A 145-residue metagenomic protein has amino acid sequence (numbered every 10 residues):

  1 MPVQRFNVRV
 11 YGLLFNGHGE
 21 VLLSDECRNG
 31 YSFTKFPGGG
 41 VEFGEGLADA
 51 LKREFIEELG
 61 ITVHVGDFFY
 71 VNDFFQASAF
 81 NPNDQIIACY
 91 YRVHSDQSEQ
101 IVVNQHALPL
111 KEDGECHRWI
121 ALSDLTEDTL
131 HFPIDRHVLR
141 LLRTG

Functional and structural regions predicted by a protein language model:
M1-V21, G40, R92: Conserved N-terminal beta-strand and adjoining loop/helix that marks the start of the Nudix/MutT-like hydrolase domain
P2-F6, F33, N81-I87, K111-G114: A generic structural micro-feature
N16-G19, V93-E99, L122-D124: Short loop segments at secondary-structure junctions
E20-E57: Conserved Nudix-box catalytic region and its N-terminal flanking loop in Nudix hydrolases and closely related
T62-V71: A short coil-to-beta-strand element that immediately follows conserved catalytic motifs
F74-N104: Active-site-adjacent beta-strand/loop module that shapes the phosphate/pyrophosphate-binding cleft
V103-R136: NUDIX/MutT-family hydrolases
